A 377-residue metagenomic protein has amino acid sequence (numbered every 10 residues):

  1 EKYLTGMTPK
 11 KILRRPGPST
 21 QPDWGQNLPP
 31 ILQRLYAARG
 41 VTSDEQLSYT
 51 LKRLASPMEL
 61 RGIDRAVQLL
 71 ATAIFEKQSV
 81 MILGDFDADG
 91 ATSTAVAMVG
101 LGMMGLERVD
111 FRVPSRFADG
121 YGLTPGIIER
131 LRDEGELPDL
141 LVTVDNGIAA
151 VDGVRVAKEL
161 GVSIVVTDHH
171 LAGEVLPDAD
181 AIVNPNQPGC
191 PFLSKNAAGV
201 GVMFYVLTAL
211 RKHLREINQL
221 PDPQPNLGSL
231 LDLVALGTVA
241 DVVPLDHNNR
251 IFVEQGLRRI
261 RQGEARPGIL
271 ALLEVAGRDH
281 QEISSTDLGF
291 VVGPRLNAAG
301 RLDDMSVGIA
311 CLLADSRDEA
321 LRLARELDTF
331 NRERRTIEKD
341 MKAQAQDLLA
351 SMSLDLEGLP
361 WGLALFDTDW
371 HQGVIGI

Functional and structural regions predicted by a protein language model:
E1-G6: N-terminal amphipathic/basic-hydrophobic helices that include classical n-h-c signal peptides and signal-anchor
T8, P16-L140, L160, D178 (+1 more regions): Hydrophobic helix-and-loop "lid/oligomerization" segment in the mid-to-C-terminal part of catalytic domains
E129-V200, F204-P221: Active-site cavity-forming subdomains of large catalytic enzyme subunits
